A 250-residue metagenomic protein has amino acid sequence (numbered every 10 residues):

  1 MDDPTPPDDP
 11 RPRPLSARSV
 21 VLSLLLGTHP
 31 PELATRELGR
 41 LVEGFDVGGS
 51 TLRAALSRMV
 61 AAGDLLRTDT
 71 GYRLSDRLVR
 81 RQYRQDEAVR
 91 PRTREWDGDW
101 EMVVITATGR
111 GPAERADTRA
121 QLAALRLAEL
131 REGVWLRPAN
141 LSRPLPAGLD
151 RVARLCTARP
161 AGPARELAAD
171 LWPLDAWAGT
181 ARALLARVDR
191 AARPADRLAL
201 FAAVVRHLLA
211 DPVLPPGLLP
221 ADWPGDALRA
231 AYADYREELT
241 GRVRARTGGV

Functional and structural regions predicted by a protein language model:
M1-L24, R90: Short alpha-helical segments that sit at the start of domains
P31-V42: Short acidic, hydrophobic short linear motifs in intrinsically disordered regions
V47-R58: Short amphipathic alpha-helical interaction segments
V60-D69: A short, conserved structural fragment
T70-D76: Minor-groove-contacting beta-hairpin "wing" of winged helix-turn-helix DNA-binding domains
V79-E101: Short, amphipathic alpha-helical interaction segments positioned at domain boundaries
G109-A192: Mid-protein regulatory/catalytic core that forms ligand/cofactor-binding pockets and protein-protein interaction
G162-V250: Charged, low-complexity intrinsically disordered regulatory/assembly segments
